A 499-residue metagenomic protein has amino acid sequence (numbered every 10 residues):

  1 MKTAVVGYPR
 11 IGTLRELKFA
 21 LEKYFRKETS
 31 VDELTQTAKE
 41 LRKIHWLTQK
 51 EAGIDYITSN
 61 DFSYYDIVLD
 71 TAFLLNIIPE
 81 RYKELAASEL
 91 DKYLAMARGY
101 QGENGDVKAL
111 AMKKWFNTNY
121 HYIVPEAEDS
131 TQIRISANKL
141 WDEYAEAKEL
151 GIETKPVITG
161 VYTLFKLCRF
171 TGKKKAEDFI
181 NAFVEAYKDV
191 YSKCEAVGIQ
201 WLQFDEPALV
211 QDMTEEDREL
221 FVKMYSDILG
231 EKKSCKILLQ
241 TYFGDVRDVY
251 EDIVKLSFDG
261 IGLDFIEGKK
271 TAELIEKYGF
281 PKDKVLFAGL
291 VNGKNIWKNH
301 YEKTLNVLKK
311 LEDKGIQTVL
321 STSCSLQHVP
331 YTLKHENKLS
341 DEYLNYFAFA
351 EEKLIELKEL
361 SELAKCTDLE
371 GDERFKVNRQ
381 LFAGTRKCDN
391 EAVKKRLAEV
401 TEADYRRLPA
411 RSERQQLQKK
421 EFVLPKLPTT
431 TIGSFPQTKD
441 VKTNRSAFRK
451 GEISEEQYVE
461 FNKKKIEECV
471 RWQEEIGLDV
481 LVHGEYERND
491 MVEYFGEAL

Functional and structural regions predicted by a protein language model:
M1-L499: Domain-level signal for soluble alpha/beta catalytic cores
